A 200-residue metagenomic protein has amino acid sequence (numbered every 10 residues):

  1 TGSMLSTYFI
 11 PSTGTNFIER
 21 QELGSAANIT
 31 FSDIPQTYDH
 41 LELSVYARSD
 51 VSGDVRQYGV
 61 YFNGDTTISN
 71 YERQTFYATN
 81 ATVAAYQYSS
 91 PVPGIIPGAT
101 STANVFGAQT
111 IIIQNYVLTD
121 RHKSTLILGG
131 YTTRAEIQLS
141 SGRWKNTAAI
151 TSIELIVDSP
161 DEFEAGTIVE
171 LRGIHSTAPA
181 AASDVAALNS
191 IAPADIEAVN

Functional and structural regions predicted by a protein language model:
T1-N200: Surface-exposed molecular-recognition determinants
